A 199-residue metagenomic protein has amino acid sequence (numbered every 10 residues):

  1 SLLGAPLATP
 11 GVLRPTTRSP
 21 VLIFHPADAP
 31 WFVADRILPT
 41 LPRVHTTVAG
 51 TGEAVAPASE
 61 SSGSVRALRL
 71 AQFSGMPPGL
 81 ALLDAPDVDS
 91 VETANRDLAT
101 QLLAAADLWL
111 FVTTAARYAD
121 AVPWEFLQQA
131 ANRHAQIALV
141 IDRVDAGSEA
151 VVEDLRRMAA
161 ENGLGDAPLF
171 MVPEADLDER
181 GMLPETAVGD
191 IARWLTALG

Functional and structural regions predicted by a protein language model:
S1-G11, G79-L82, A99-T100, A104 (+3 more regions): Non-catalytic alpha-helical scaffolds
S1-L83: Conserved G1/Walker A P-loop phosphate-binding module
T16, A27-P30, D87-D89, A116-A119 (+2 more regions): Conserved nucleotide-binding/hydrolysis micro-motifs of P-loop NTPases
S19, N95-L98, V122, F126 (+2 more regions): Helical mechanochemical/support elements of P-loop NTPase systems and associated helical scaffolds
I37-A49, N132, Q136-A138, D154-N162: Acidic, Ser/Thr-rich peripheral helices and adjacent loops at domain boundaries
Q72, P78, T93-R117, F126-A138: Inter-motif core of Ras-like GTPase G domains
L83, F111-T114, L139-R143, V172: Conserved beta-strand segments of the P-loop GTPase G domain that flank and frequently precede/overlap
D145-G199: Canonical P-loop GTPase G-domain recognition
